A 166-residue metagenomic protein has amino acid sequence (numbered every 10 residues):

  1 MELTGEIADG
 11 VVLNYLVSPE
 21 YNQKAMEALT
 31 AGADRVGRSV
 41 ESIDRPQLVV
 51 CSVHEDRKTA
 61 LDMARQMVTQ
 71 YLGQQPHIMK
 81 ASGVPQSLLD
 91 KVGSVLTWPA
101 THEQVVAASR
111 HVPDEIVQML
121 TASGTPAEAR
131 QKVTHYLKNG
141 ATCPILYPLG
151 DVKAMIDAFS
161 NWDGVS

Functional and structural regions predicted by a protein language model:
E2, I7-N22: Ligand/cofactor pocket segment of small-molecule handling proteins
D9-L13, I43-V50, Q118, T142-Y147: Hydrophobic faces of well-ordered beta-strands that scaffold small-molecule active sites in alpha/beta enzyme cores
Y15-P19, M79, G83, W98 (+1 more regions): Glycine-rich, proline-tolerant flexible connector loops at the mouths of alpha/beta enzymes
N22-A33, D151-S166: C-terminal helical cap(s) of enzyme catalytic domains, especially alpha/beta-barrels
N22-E27, A31-H135: An alpha-helical appendage that flanks or caps ligand/catalytic pockets
S123-P126, T142-G150: Short, flexible active-site recognition loops that position polar ligands and cofactors
K132-P144: Conserved, well-ordered alpha-helix/loop/beta-strand core segments that scaffold catalytic motifs
